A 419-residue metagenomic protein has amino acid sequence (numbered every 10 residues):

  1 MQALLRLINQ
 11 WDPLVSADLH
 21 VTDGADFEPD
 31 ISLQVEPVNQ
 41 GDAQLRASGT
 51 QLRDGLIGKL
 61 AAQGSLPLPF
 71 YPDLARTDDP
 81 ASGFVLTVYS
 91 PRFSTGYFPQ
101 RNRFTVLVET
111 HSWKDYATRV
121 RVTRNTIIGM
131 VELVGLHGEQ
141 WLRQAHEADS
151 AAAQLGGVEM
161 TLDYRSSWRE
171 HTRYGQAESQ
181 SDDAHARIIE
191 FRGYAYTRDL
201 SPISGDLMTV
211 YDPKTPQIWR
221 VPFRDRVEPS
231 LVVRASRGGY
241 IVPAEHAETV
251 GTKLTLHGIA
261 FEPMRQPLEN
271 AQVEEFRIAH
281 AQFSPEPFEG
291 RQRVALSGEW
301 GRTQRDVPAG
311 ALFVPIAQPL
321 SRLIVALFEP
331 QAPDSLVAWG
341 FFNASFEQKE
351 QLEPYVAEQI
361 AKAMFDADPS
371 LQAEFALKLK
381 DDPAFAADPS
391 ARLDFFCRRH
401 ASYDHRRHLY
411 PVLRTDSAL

Functional and structural regions predicted by a protein language model:
M1-L419: Structured catalytic-domain cores with a bias toward divalent-metal coordination
